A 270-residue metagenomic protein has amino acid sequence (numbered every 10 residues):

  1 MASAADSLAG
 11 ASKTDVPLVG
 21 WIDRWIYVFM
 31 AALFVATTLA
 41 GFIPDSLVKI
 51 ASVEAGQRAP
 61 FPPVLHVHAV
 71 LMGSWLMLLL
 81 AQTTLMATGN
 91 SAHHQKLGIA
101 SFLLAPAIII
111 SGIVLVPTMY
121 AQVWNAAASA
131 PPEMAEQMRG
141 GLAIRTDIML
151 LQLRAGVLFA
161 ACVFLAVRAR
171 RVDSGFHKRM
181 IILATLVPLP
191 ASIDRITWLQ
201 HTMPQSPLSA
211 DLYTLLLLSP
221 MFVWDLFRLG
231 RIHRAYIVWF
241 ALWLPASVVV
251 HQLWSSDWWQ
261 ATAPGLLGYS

Functional and structural regions predicted by a protein language model:
A2-S270: Alpha-helical membrane insertion/targeting regions
